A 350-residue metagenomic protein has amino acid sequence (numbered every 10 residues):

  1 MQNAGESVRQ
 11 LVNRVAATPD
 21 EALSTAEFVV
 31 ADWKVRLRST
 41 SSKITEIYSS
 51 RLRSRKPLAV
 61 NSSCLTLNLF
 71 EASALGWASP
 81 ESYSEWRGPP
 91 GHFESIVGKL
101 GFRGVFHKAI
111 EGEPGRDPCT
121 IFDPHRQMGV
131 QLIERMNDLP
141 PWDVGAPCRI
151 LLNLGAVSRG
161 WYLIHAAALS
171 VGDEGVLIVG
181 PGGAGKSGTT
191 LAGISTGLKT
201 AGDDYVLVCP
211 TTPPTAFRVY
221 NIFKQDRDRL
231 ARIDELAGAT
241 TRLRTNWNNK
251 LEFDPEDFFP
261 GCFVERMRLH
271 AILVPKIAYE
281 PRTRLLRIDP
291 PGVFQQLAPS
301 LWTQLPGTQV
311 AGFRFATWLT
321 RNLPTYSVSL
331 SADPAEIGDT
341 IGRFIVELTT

Functional and structural regions predicted by a protein language model:
M1-V179, S195-T196, V206-T350: A noncatalytic interaction/capping subdomain that flanks phosphate/NTP-handling catalytic cores
A184-K186: Conserved glycine(s) of the Walker
G188-K199: A conserved segment at the C-terminal end of the G1
D203: Active-site flanking residues adjacent to catalytic metal/cofactor-binding acidic residues
